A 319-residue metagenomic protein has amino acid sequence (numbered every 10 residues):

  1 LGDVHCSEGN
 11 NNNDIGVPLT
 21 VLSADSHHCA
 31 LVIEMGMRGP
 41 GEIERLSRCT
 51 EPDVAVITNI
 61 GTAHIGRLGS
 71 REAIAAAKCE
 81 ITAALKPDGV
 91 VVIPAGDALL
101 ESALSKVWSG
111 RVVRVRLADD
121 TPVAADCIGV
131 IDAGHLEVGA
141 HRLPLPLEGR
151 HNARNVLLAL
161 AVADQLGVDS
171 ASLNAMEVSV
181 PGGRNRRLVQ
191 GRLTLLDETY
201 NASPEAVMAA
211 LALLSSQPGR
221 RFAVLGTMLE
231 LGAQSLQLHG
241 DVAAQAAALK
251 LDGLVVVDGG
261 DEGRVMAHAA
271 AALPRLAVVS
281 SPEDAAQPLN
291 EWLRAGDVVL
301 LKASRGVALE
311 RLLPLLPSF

Functional and structural regions predicted by a protein language model:
L1-A95, L99-W108, G139, E291 (+1 more regions): Phosphate-binding loop of NTP-binding sites
A30, V54, L158, L293-A303: Short SAM/SAH-binding signature in class I
E34, P146, T194-S203: Active-site-proximal beta-strand elements of phosphoester/diester hydrolases
M37-P40, G61-A63, G96-A98, N201-A202 (+4 more regions): Short glycine-rich anion-binding loops that position phosphate/pyrophosphate groups of nucleotides and phosphorylated
V54-T194, G219, A244-A247, L251-G253 (+1 more regions): Acidic, Mg2+-coordinating active-site environments of NTP-dependent enzymes
P181-G183, T199-L273, S304: Active-site beta-alpha connecting loops in nucleotide-dependent enzymes
L276-A285: Short acidic-hydrophobic, aromatic-tinged amphipathic segments that line or gate anion-handling sites
V278, G296-P317: Peripheral docking tails and interdomain loops at the edges of cofactor- or intermediate-handling domains
